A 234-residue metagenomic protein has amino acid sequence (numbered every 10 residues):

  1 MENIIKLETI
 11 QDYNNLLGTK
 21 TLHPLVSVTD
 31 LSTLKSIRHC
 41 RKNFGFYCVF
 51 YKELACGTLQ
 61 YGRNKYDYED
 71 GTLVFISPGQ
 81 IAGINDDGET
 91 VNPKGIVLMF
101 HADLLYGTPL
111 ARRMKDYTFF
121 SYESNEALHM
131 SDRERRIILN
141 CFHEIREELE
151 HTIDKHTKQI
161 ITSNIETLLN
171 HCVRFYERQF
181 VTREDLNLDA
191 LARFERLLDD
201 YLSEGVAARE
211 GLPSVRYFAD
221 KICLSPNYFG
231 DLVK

Functional and structural regions predicted by a protein language model:
M1-D67: Generic protein-terminus/edge-of-domain signal
T58-Q60, A82-T90: Short beta-strand His + acidic residue motifs that chelate non-heme Fe in jelly-roll/DSBH and cupin folds
R63-S77: Short acidic-glycine-tyrosine-enriched beta hairpin
V74, G79-N85, L105: Histidine-centered metal-chelating micro-motifs
D87-H151: A hydrophobic/aromatic-rich effector-binding and dimerization subdomain of bacterial HTH-type transcriptional regulators
E134-T182: Compact structured core domains
I153-Q159, R174-Y217: Short, Lys/Arg-enriched, Trp-marked, Pro/Gly-tolerant hinge/linker segments that flank
D200, L212-K234: Basic/polar phosphate-binding segments, predominantly the helix-turn-helix DNA-binding elements of transcriptional
